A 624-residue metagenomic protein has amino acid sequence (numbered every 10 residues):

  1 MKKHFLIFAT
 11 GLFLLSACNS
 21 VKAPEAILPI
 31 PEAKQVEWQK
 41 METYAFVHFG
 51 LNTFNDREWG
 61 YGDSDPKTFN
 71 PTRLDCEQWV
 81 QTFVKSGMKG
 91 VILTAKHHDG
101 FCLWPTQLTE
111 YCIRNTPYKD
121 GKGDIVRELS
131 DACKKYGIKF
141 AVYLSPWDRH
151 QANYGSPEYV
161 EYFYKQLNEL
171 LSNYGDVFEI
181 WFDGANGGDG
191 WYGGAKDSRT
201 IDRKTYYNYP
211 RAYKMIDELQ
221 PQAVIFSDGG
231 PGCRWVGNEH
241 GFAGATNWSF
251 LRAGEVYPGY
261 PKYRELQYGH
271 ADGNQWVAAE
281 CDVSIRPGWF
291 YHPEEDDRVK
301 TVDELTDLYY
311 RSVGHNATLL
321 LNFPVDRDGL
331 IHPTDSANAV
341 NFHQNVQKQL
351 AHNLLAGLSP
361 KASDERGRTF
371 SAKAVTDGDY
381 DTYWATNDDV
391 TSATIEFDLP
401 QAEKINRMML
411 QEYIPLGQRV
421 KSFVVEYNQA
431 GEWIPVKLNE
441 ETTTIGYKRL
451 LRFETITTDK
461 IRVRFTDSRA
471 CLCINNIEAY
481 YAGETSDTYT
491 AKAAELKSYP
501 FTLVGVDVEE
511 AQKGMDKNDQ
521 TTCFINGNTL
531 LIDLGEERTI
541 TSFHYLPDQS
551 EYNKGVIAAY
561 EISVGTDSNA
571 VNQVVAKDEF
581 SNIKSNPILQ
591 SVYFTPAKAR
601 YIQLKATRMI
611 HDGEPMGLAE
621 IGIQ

Functional and structural regions predicted by a protein language model:
M1-H4: Positively charged n-region of N-terminal signal peptides that target proteins for export
L6-T10: Sec-dependent N-terminal signal peptides
S16-A17: C-terminal motif of bacterial Sec signal peptides marking the signal peptidase cleavage site
V21-T391, E396-F397, Q401, M409-Q411 (+11 more regions): Mature catalytic domains of secreted/periplasmic carbohydrate-active enzymes
H352-D377, D487-D516: Predominantly extracellular/luminal regions of secreted and cell-surface proteins, especially disulfide-bonded
D388-S392, I414-A482, I525-N528, E537 (+1 more regions): Trp- and acidic/polar-enriched beta-sheet ligand-binding modules for extracellular glycan and matrix recognition
L399-Q401, I405, L534-E536, I540: A short glycine/threonine-centered beta-strand motif
